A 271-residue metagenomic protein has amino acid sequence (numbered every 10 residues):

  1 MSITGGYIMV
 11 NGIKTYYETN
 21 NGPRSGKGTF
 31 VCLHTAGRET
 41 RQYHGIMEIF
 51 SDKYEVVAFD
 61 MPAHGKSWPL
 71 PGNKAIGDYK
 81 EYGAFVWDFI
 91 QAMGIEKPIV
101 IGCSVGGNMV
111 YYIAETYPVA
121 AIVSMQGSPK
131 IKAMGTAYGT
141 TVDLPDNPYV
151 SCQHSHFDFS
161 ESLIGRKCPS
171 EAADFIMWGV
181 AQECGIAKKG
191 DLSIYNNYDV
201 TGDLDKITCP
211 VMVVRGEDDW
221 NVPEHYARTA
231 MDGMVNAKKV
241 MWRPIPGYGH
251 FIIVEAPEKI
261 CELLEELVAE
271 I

Functional and structural regions predicted by a protein language model:
M1-V31, K53-Y54, I95-E96, K238-M241 (+1 more regions): Alpha/beta-hydrolase fold catalytic core
I13-P69: Conserved HGGG/HGGXW glycine-rich cap/lid loop of the alpha/beta-hydrolase fold
A58-I101, E262: Active-site loop/oxyanion-hole signature of alpha/beta-hydrolase fold enzymes
G102, G106, V110: Gly/Ala-rich beta-loop-alpha elbow adjacent to hydrolase catalytic centers
Y111, E115-S151: Flexible "cap/lid" loop of the alpha/beta hydrolase fold
A133-G135, G139, V150-K206: Conserved alpha/beta-hydrolase catalytic His-Asp/Glu region
T208-Y248, K259: Conserved loop-alpha-helix segment in the C-terminal half of the alpha/beta-hydrolase fold that carries the catalytic
V254-E266: Post-His helix in hydrolase/transferase enzymes
